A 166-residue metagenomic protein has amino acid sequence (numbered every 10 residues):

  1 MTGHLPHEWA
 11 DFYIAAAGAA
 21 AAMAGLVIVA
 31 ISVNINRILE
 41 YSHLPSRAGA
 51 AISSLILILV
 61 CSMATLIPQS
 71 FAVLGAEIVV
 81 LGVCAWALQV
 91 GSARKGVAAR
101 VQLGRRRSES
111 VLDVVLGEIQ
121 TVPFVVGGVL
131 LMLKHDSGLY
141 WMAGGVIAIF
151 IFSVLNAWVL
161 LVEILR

Functional and structural regions predicted by a protein language model:
M1-A16, S62-A76, G128-M142: Helix-coil boundary and interhelical linker segments in multi-pass alpha-helical membrane proteins
E8-A15, I38-V60, Q102-T121, V162-R166: Juxtamembrane helix-loop boundaries in multi-pass membrane proteins
Y13-A16, A20, S53, A76-L81 (+2 more regions): Physicochemical signature of membrane-embedded alpha-helices that form the seven-helix bundle of GPCRs, emphasizing
A17-I35: N-terminal signal-anchor/start-transfer transmembrane helix
I28-A30, L59-M63: Hydrophobic transmembrane alpha-helices of secondary-active transporters and Na+-translocating membrane complexes
A30-Y41, S92-L103, A157-E163: C-terminal ends of transmembrane helices
A64-Q120, F124: Membrane-proximal helix-loop-helix units in multi-pass membrane proteins
F124-R166: Terminal transmembrane helical module of multi-pass membrane proteins
